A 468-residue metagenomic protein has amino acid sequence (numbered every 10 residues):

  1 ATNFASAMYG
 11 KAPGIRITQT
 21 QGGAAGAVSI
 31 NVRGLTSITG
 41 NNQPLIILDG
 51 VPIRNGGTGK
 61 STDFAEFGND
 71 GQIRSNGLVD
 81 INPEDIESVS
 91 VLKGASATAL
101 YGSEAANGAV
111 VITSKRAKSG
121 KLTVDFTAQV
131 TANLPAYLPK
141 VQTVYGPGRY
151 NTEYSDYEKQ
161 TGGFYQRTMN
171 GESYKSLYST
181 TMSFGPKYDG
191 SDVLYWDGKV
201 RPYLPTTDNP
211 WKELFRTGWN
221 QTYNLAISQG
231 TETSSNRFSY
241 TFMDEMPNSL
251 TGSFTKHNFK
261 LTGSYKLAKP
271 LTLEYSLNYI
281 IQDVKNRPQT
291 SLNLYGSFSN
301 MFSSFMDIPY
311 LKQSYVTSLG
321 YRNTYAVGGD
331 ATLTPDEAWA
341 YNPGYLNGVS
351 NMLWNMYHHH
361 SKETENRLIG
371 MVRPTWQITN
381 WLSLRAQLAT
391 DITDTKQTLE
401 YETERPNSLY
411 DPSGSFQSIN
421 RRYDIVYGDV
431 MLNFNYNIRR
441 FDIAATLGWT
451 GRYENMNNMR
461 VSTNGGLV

Functional and structural regions predicted by a protein language model:
A1, A25-S29, G57-Q72, T123 (+1 more regions): N-terminal periplasmic "start-of-domain" segments of outer-membrane beta-barrel proteins
A5, S29-N31, A109-V111, T222-N224 (+4 more regions): Membrane-embedded beta-strand positions in outer-membrane beta-barrel channels/transporters
A5-K60, S88, T98-K118: Extracytoplasmic beta-strand/coil segments of soluble accessory domains associated with Gram-negative outer-membrane
Y9-G14, P83-D125, F215, N220-T222 (+2 more regions): A beta-strand signature from Gram-negative outer-membrane beta-barrel systems, especially the internal plug domain
A25, D70-S75, A105, N220 (+3 more regions): Membrane-spanning beta-strands of outer-membrane beta-barrel proteins
N42-Q43, G59-K60, S119-T207, P247-G252 (+3 more regions): Surface-exposed loop/interface segments of Gram-negative outer-membrane beta-barrel transport/assembly proteins
V51-K93: Short acidic/polar hinge/loop motifs at secondary-structure boundaries that mediate gating or recognition
S119, N220, T231-E232, A268 (+2 more regions): Outer-membrane beta-barrel channels and translocator barrels
